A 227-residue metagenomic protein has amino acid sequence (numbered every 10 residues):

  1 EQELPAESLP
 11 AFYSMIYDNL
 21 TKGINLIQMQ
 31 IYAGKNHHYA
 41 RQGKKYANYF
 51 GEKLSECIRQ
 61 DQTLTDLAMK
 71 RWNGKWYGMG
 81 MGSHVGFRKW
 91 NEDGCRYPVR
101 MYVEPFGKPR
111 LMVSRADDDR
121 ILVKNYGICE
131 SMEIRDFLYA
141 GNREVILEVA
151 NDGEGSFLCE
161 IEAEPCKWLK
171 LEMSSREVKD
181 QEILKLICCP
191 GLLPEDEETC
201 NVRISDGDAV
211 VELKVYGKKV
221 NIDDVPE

Functional and structural regions predicted by a protein language model:
E1-N151: Catalytic domains of carbohydrate-active enzymes that cleave complex glycans
F137-N142, K179-Q181, E195: Solvent-exposed, conformationally flexible loop/turn segments
L147, P194-D208, L213: A short beta-strand micro-motif common to beta-rich folds, especially ectodomain repeats
E148, K170, E177, K185-C189 (+2 more regions): Generic structural detector for well-ordered beta-strands
V149-G153, A163, P190-L192, D206: Non-cytosolic beta-sheet module surface loops
D152-K185: Surface-exposed binding patches on compact interaction domains or structured appendages
E182-T199: Extracellular/luminal low-complexity segments enriched in Ser/Thr/Pro
G217-E227: Low-complexity, Pro/Ser/Thr- and charge-rich linker/hinge segments at domain boundaries
